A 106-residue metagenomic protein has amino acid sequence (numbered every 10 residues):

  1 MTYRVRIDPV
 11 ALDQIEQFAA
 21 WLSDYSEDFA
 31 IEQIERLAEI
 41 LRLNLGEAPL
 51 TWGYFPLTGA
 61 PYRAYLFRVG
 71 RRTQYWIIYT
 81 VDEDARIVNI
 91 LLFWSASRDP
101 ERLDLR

Functional and structural regions predicted by a protein language model:
M1-L66, D84, E101-R106: Basic, Lys/Arg-enriched alpha-helical interface segments
F67-R106: Enriched for short, Lys/Arg-rich terminal
